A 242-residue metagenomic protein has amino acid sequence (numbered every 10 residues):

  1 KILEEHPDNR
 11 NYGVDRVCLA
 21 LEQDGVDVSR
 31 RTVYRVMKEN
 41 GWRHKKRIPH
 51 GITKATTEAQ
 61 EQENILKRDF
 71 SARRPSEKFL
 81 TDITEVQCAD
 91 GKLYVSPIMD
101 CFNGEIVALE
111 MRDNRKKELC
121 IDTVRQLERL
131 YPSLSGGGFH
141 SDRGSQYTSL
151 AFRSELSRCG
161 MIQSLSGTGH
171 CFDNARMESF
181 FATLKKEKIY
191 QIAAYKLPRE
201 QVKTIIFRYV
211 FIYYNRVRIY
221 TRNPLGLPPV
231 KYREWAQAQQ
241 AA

Functional and structural regions predicted by a protein language model:
K1-R74, P228-A238: Basic, flexible linker segments flanking DNA-binding modules in nucleic acid-interacting mobile-element proteins
I2, V17, V33, L66 (+11 more regions): Mobile genetic element proteins and their domesticated derivatives, centered on retroelements and DNA transposons
A55-T57, S141-R143, S149-R153, L165-K185 (+2 more regions): RNase H-like two-metal-ion nuclease catalytic core shared by retroviral integrases and related mobile-element nucleases
R68, A72-V107, D113-R115: An active-site-proximal beta-strand-loop segment
Q87, G91, L109-S133, T148: Active-site beta-loop-alpha junctions of metal-dependent nucleic acid enzymes, especially the RNase H-like/DDE
E105-L109, Q163-L165, Y190-I192: Short small-residue beta-strand/loop micro-motif enriched in glycine and branched aliphatics
S157-M161, T183-A242: C-terminal domain-tail junction helix/linker
